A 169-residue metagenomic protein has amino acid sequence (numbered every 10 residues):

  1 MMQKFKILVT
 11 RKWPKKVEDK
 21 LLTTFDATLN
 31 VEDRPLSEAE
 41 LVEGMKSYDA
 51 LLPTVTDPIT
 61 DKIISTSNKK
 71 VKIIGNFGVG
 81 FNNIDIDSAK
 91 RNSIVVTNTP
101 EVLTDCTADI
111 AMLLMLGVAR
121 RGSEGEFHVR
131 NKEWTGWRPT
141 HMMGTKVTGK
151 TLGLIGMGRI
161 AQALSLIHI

Functional and structural regions predicted by a protein language model:
M2-T97: An N-terminal-biased, well-structured beta-alpha scaffold segment characteristic of Rossmann-like dinucleotide-binding
K15, P35, D105, D109 (+1 more regions): Electropositive phosphate-/nucleotide-binding environments in soluble metabolic enzymes
D19, I86, E126, W137 (+1 more regions): Short glycine-/small-residue-rich flexible loop motifs, especially phosphate/cofactor-binding loops
K20, I110, L114, A163-I167: Rossmann-fold NAD(P)-dependent oxidoreductase module
A50-T54, F77, L114-G122, G158-R159: Short, structured secondary-structure boundary patches
G80, V102, M157-G158: Short donor-sugar binding/catalytic loops of nucleotide-sugar-dependent glycosyltransferases, especially enzymes
P100-T151: Phosphate-binding beta-alpha-beta segment of Rossmann-like dinucleotide-binding domains, i.e., the NAD(P)
T140-H168: Rossmann-like dinucleotide/phosphate-binding beta-alpha-beta segment
